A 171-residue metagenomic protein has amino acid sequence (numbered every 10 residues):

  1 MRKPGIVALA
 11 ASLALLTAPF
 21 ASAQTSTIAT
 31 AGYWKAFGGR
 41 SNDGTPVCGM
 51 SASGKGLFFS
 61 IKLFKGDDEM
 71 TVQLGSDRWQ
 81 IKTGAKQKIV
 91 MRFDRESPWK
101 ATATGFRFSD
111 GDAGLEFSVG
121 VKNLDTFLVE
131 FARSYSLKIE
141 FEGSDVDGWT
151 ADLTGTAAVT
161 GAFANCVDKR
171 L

Functional and structural regions predicted by a protein language model:
M1-L9: Bacterial N-terminal signal peptides that target proteins for export
L9-S12, S22: Hydrophobic alpha-helical targeting segments used for export or membrane insertion
A18-P19: N-terminal signal peptide c-region/cleavage motif recognized by signal peptidases
Q24-A85: An ectodomain-focused feature that recognizes extracytoplasmic/extracellular
F58-D68, A85-M91, G120, D125-S136: Extended Gly/Ser/Thr-rich low-complexity repeat segments, especially those forming or decorating extracellular
V72-T104: Mid-length scaffold segments of soluble, non-membrane domains
E96-L171: Internal interaction segment
